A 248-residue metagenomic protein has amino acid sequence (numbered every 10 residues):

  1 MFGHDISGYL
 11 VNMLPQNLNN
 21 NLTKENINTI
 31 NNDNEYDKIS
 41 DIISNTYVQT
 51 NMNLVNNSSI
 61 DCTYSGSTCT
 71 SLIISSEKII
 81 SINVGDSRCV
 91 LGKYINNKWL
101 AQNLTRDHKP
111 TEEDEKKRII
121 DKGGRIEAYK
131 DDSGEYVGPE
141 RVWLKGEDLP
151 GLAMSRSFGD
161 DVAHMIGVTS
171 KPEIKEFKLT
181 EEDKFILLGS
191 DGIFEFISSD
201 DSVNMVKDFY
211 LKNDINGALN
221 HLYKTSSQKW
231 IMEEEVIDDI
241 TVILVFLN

Functional and structural regions predicted by a protein language model:
M1-N248: PP2C/PPM-type serine/threonine phosphatase catalytic core, specifically the conserved beta-strand-loop-alpha-helix
